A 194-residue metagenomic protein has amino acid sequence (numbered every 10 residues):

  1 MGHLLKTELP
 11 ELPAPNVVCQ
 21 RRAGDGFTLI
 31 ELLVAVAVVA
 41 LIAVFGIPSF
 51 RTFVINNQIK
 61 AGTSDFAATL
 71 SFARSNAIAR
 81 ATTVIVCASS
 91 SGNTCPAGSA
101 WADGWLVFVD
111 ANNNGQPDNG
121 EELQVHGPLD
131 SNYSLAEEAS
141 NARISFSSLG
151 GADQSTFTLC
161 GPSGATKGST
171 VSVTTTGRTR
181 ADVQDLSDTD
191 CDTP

Functional and structural regions predicted by a protein language model:
M1-R21, L41-S75, A79, T83-P194: N-terminal helix-rich module
D25-A37: N-terminal signal-anchor/signal peptide hydrophobic helix marking the start of the first transmembrane segment
